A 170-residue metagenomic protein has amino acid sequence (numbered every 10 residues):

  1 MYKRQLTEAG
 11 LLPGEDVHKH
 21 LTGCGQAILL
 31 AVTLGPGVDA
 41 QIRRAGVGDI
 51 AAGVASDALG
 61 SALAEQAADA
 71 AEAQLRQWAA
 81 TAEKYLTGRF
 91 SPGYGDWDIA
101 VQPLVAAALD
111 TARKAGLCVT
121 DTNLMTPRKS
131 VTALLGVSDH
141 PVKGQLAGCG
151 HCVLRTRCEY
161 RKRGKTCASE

Functional and structural regions predicted by a protein language model:
M1-Q5: Conserved small/polar residues in nucleotide/adenosyl-binding loops
L6-T22: Active-site cofactor/substrate anionic-group-binding motifs, chiefly glycine- and Lys/Arg-rich phosphate-binding loops
G10-P13, G35, G93, P127: Glycine-centered flexibility motif
V17, V38-I42, L59, L75 (+2 more regions): Generic structural signal of hydrophobic/aromatic residues within well-ordered alpha-helices of folded domains
T22-S91: Conserved mixed alpha/beta catalytic, RNA-binding, or beta-rich assembly cores of soluble enzyme, regulatory
A82-Y160: Short terminal or interdomain "cap/linker" segment that borders an active site or interface and mediates
K165-E170: Short cysteine/histidine-rich metal-coordination sites, predominantly Zn2+-binding motifs
